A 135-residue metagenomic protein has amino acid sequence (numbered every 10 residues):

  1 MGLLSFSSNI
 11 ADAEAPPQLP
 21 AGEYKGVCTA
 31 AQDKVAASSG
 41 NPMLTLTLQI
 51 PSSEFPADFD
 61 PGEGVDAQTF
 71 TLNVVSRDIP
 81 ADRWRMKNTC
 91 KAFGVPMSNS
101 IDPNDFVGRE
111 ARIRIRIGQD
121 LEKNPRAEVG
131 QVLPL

Functional and structural regions predicted by a protein language model:
M1-L135: Short beta-rich binding modules
